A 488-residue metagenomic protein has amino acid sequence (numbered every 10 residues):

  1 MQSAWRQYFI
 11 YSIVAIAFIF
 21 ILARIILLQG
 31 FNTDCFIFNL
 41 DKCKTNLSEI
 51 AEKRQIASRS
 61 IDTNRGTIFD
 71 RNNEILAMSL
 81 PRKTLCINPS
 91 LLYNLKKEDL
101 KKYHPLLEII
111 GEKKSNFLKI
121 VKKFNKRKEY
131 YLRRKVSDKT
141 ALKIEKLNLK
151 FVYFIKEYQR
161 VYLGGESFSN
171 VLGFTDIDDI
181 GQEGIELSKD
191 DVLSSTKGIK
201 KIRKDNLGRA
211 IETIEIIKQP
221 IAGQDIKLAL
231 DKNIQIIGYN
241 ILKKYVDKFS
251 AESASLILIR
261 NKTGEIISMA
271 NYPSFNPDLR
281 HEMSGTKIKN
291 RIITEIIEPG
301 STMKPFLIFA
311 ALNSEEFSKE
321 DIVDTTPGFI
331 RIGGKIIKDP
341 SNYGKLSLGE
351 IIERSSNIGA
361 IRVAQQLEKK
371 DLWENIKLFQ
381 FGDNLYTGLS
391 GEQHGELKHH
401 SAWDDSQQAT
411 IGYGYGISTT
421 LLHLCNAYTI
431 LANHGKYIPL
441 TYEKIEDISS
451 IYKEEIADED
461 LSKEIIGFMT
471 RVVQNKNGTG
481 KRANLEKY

Functional and structural regions predicted by a protein language model:
M1-R280, K370-Q380, K481, L485-K487: Periplasmic/cell-envelope proteins involved in peptidoglycan metabolism and beta-lactam response
I75-A77, K204-I214, L256, R260-S301 (+1 more regions): Beta-lactam-recognizing serine transpeptidase/beta-lactamase-like catalytic domain environment
